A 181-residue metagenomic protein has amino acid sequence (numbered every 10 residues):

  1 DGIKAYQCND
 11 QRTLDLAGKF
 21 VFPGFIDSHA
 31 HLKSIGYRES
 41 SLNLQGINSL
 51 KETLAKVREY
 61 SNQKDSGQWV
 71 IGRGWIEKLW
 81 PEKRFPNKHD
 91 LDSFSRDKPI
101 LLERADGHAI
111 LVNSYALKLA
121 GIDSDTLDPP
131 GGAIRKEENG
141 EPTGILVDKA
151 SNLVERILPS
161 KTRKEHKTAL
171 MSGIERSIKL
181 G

Functional and structural regions predicted by a protein language model:
D1-L180: Divalent metal-binding segments
